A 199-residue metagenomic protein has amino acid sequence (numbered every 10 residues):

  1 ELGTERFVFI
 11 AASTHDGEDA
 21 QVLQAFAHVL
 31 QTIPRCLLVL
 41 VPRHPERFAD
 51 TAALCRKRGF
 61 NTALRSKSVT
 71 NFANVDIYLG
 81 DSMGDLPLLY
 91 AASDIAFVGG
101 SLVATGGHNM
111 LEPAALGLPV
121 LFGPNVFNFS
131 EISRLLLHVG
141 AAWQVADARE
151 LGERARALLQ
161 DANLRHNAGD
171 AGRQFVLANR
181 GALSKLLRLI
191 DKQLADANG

Functional and structural regions predicted by a protein language model:
E1-G199: Nucleotide-activated sugar donor-binding and catalytic core shared by glycosyltransferases and related lipid-linked
